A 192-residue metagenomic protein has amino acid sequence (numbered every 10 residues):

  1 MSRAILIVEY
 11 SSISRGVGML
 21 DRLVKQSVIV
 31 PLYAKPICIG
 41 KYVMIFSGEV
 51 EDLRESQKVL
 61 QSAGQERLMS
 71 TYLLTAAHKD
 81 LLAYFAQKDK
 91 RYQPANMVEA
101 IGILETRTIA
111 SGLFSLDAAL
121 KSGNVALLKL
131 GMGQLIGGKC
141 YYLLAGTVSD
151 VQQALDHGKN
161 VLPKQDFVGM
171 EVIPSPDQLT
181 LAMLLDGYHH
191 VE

Functional and structural regions predicted by a protein language model:
M1-D52: The feature marks the first
M1-S11, P94-R107: Short glycine-/aliphatic-rich beta-strand segments at the starts of folded cytosolic domains
S27-V28, L60-L68, G123-N124, K159-F167: A common structural junction motif
S47-L53, L144-V151: Helix N-cap motif at beta-to-alpha junctions
Q65-A77, K164-S175: Conserved short beta-strand edge segments in small beta-sheet-based binding/regulatory domains
L81-N96, L179-E192: Short, low-order "capping/linker" segments at domain edges
N96-Q134, G138-S149: Surface-exposed interaction/gating patches
